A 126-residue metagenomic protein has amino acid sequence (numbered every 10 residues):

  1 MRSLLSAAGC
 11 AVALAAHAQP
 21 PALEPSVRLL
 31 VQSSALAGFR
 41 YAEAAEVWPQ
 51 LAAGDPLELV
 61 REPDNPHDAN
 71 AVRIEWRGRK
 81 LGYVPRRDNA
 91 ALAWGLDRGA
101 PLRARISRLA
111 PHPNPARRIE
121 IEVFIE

Functional and structural regions predicted by a protein language model:
R2-A11, A15-E126: Conserved active-site motif detector
